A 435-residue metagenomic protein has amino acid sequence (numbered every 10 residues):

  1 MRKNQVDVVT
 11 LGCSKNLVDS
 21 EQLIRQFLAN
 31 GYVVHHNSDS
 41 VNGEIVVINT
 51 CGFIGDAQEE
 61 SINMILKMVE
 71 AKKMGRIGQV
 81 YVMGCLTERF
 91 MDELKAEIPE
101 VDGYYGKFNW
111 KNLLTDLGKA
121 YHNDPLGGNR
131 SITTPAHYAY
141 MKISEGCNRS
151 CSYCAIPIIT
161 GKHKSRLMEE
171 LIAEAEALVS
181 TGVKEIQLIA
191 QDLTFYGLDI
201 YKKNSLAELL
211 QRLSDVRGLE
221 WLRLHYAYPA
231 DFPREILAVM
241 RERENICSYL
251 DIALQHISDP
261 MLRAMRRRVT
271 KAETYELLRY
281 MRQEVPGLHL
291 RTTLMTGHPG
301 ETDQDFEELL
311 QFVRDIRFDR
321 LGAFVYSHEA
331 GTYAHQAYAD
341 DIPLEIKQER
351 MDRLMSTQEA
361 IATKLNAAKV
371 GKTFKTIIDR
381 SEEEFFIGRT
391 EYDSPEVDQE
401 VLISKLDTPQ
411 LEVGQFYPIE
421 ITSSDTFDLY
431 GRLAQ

Functional and structural regions predicted by a protein language model:
M1-Y196, E235, L250, A272-Q283 (+5 more regions): Proteins enriched for Cys/Gly/acidic motifs involved in redox and nucleic-acid/cofactor modification
G52-A57, V183-E208, R212, V216 (+3 more regions): Conserved glycine-rich "GG(E/T)P / GGGxP" loop and the immediately following alpha-helix in the radical SAM core
D102, K184, E220, D319 (+1 more regions): Short acidic/polar active-site loop segments enriched in Thr and Asp
C151, L171, L188, L224 (+7 more regions): Conserved, mostly hydrophobic/aromatic
S180, A207-E208, D215-L222, F232-L294: Radical SAM/AdoMet-radical enzyme domain recognition
A190-D199, D231-E235, H256-M265, T296-D303 (+3 more regions): Flexible glycine/acidic-rich beta-alpha junction loops that bind and position SAM and/or redox cofactors in anaerobic
Y201-S214, R234-S248, E301-D319, P343-E349 (+1 more regions): Short, electropositive alpha-helical surface patch
A334-Q435: Terminal RNA-binding accessory module
